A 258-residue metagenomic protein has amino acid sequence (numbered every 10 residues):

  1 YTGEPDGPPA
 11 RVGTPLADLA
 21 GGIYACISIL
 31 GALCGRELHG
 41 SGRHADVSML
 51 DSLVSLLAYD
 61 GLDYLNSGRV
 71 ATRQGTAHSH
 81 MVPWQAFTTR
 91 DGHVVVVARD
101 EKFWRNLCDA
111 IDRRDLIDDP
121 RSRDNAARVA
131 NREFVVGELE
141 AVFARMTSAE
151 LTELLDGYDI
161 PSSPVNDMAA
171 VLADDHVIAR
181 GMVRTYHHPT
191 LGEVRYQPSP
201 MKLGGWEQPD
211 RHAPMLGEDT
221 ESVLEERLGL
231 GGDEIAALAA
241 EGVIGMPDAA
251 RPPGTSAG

Functional and structural regions predicted by a protein language model:
Y1-S28, A32-L38, M215, D219-G258: N-terminal helix-loop segment corresponding to the beta1-alpha1 unit of nucleotide/adenylate-binding folds
Y1-V94, A98-R99: Active-site-adjacent "lid/gating" segments in soluble enzymes
G42-L50, L154, I235-A239: Beta-strand segments within the central parallel beta-sheet cores of soluble alpha/beta enzyme folds
Y64-A71, D174-H188: Short, surface-exposed loop/helix-turn segments at secondary-structure junctions that function as lids/hinges flanking
H80-Y158, S162: Aromatic-enriched alpha-helical interface/lid elements that frame and gate functional surfaces
D156-V177: Conserved PLP cofactor-binding pocket of PLP-dependent enzymes
H187-A237: Flexible, small-/acidic-enriched active-site or ligand-binding loops
